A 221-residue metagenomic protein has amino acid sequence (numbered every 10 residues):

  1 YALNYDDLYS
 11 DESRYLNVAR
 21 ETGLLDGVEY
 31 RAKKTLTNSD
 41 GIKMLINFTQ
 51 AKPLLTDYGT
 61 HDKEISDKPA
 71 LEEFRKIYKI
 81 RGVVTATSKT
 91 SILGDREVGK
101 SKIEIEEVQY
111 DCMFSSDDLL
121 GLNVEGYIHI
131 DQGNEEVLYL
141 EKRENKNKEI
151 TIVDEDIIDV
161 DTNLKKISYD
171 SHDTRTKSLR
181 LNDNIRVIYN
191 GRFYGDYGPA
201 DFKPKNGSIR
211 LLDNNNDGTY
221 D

Functional and structural regions predicted by a protein language model:
Y1-I157, L164, D196, S208: N-terminal propeptides
A19, F202-K203: Extracellular/periplasmic catalytic domains that process cell-envelope and extracellular macromolecules
E106-L119, R175-P199: Beta-strand/loop nucleic-acid-binding surfaces
E144, S171, D183, D213-N215: A mature extracytoplasmic/lumenal domain signature
I150-H172, T176-Y189, F202: Alpha-solenoid helical-repeat scaffolds
V160, N184, G198, K205-N214: Calcium-binding acidic motifs and repeat modules
G218-T219: Acidic, glycine-anchored loop motifs typical of Ca2+
